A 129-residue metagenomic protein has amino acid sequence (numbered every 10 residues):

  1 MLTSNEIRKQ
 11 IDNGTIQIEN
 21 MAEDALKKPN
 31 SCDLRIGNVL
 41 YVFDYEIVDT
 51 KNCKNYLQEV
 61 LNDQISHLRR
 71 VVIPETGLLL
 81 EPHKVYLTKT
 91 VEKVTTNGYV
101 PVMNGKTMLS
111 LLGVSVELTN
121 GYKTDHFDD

Functional and structural regions predicted by a protein language model:
M1-D129: DUTPase catalytic domain/fold
